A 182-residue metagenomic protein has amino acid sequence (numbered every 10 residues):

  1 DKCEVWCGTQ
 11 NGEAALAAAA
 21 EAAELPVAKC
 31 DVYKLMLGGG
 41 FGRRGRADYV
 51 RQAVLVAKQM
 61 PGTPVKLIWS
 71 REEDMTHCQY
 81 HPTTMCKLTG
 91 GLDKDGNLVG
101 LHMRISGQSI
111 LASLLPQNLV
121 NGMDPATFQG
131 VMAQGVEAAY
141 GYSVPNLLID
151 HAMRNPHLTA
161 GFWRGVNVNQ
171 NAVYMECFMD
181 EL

Functional and structural regions predicted by a protein language model:
D1, T84-C177: Glycine-rich loop/linker segments at domain edges
D1-P61, N118-V136, F162-L182: Alpha-helical support elements that line or immediately flank enzyme active sites and cofactor-binding pockets
C7, W69, N146: Pocket-edge structural micro-motifs
C7-G8, L16-A18, F41-A47, T76-P82 (+3 more regions): Short acidic, glycine/serine/threonine-rich loops at helix termini
A28, Y33, T63-R71, I105-I110: Core alpha/beta catalytic barrel or barrel-like domain that forms the active/cofactor pocket in diverse metabolic
V65-L88: Structured beta-strand/loop patches that form or line metal/cofactor-binding pockets in enzymes
